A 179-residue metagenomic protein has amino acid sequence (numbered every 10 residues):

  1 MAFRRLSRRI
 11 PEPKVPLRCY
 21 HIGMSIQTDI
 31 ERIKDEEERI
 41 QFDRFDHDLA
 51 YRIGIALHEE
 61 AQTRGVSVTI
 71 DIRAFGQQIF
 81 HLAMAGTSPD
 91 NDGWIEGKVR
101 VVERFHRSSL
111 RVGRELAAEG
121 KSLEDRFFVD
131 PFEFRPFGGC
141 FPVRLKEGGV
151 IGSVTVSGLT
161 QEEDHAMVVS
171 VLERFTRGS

Functional and structural regions predicted by a protein language model:
A2, E12-V15: Acidic, Ala/Val/Gly-enriched low-complexity intrinsically disordered segments
P11, R18-P89: Intrinsically disordered, low-complexity terminal regulatory regions
H47-Y51, L116-D125, R177-S179: Short, positively charged
Q62-F127: Structured interaction and signal-relay segments at domain junctions
T63-R64, K146-E147, R174-S179: Secondary-structure boundary elements
E103-H106, H165-S179: Short, solvent-exposed cationic patches
E124-E173: Extended hydrophobic
